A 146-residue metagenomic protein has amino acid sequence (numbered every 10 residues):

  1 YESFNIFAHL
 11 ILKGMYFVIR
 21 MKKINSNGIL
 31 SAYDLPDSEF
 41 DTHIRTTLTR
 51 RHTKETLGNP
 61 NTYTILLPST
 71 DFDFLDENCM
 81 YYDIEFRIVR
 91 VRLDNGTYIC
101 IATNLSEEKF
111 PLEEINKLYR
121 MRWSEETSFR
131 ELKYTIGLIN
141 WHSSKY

Functional and structural regions predicted by a protein language model:
Y1-Y146: Single, function-defining residue in the core of a domain
